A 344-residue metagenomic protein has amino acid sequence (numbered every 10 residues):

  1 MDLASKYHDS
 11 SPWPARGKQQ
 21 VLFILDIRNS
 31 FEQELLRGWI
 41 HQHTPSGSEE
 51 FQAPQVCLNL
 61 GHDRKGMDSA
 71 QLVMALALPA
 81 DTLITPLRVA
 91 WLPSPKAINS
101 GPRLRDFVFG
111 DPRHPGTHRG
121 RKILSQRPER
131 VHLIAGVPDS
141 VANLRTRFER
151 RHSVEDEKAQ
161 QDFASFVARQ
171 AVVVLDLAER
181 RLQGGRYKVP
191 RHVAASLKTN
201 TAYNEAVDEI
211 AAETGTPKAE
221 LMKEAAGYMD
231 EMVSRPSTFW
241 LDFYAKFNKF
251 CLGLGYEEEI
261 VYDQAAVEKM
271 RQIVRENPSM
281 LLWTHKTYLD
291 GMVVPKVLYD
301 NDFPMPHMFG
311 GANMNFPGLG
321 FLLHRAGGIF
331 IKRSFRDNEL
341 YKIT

Functional and structural regions predicted by a protein language model:
M1-T344: Membrane-interfacial terminal anchoring regions of lipid-handling membrane enzymes
